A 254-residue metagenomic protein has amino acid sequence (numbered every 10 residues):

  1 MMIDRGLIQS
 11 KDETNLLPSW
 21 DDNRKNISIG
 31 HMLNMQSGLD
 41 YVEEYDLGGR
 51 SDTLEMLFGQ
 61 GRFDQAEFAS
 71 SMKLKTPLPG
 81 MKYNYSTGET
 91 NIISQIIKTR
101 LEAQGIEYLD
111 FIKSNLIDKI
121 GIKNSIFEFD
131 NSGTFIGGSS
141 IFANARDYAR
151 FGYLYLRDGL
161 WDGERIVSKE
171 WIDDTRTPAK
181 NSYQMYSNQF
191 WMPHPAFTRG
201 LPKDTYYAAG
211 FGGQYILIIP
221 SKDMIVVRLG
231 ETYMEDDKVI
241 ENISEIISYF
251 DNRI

Functional and structural regions predicted by a protein language model:
M1-S10, M32, I93-I97, Y148-L154: Active-site SXXK
M2-D40, S71-L74, E102-G138: Active-site helix/loop module of the DD-peptidase/beta-lactamase fold, centered on the serine-lysine SxxK catalytic
Y41-D130: A small/polar active-site loop signature that marks catalytic segments
G49-F58, D130-A143, W191-P195, P202: Carbohydrate-binding/catalytic loop surfaces
P77-S86, F135-F142, A208, G212: Solvent-exposed loop and edge beta-strand segments that line ligand/cofactor-binding and catalytic clefts
I112-R176: Active-site-proximal binding-pocket segments
I122-S125, F129, R176-I225: Active-site Gly/Thr loop motif
A208-I254: Structured C-terminal helix/loop/strand segments within mature extracytoplasmic catalytic/sensor domains
